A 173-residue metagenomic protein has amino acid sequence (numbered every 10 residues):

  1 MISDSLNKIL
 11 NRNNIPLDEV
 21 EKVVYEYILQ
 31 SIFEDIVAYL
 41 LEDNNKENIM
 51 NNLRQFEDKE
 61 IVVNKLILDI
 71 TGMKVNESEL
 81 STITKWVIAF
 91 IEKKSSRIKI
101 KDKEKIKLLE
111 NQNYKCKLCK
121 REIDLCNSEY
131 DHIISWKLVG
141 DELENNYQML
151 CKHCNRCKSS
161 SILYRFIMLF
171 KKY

Functional and structural regions predicted by a protein language model:
M1, K172-Y173: Short intrinsically disordered terminal tails
M1-K85, K99: Mixed-charge, low-complexity interaction segments
S31, K103, E142: Short, well-structured alpha-helical interface segments that form or flank functional binding sites
K74-L118: Short, charged surface segments at domain edges that flank catalytic/cofactor-binding sites
N111, E129-Y130, H153: Alpha-helical architecture
K115, E122, W136, H153-C157: Cys/His-rich metal-chelating microdomains
K120-M149, I162-Y164: Histidine-centered nuclease catalytic patch
Y147-K171: Short Cys/His-centered divalent metal-binding micro-motifs
